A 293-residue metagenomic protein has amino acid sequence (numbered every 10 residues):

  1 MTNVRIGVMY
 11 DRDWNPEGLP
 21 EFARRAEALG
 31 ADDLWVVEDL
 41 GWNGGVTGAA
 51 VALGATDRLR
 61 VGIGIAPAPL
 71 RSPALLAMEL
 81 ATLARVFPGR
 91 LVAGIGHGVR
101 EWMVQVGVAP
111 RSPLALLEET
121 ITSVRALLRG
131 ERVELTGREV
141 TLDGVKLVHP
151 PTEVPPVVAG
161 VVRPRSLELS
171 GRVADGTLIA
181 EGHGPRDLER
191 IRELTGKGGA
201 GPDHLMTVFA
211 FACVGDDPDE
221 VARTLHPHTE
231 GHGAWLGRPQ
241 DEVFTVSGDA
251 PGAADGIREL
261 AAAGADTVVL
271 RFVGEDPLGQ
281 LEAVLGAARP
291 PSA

Functional and structural regions predicted by a protein language model:
M1-A293: Active-site-adjacent structural elements that line small-molecule/cofactor binding pockets in enzymes
